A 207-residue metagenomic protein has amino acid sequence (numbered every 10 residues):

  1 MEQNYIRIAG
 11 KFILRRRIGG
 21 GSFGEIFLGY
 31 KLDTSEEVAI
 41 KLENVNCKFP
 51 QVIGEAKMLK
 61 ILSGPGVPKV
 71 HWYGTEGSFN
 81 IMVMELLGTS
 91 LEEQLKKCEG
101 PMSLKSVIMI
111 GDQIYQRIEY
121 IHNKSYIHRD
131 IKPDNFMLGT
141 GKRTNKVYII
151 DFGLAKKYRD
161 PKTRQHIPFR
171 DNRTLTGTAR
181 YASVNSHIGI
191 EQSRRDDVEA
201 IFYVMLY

Functional and structural regions predicted by a protein language model:
E25: Conserved N-lobe ATP-binding subsite of Hanks-type protein kinase domains, especially the beta3 VAIK lysine
L32-I53: ATP-binding glycine-rich loop module of kinase domains
K57-P65: Structural motif at the C-terminus of the N-lobe alphaC helix and the adjacent alphaC-beta4 loop of the Hanks-type
K69-N80: Short beta-strand micro-motifs within the conserved protein kinase catalytic domain, predominantly in the N-lobe
L87-K96: Structural motif in protein kinase domains
I110-G111: Activation segment signature within eukaryotic-like protein kinase domains
H122-T140: Catalytic-loop of the protein kinase fold
G139-T176: Activation segment/activation loop of eukaryotic-type protein kinase catalytic domains
